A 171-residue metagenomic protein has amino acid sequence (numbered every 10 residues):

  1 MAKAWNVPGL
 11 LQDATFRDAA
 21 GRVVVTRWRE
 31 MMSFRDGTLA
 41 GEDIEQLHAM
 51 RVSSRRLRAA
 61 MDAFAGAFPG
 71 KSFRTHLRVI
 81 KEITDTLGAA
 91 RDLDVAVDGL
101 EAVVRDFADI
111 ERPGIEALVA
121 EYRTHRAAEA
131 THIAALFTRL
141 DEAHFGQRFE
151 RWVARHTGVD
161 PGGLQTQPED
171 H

Functional and structural regions predicted by a protein language model:
M1-H171: Cationic, histidine-enriched alpha-helical/coil surfaces that engage anionic ligands
